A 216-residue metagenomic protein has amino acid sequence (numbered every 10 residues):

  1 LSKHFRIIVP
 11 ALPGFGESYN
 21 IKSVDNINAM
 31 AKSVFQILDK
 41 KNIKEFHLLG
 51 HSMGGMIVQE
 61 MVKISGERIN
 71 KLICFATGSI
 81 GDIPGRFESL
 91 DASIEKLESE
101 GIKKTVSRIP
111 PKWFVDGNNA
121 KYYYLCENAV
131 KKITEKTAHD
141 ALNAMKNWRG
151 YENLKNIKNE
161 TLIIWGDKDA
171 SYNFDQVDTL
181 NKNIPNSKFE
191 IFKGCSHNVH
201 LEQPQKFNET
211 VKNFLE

Functional and structural regions predicted by a protein language model:
S2-L49, E209: Active-site loop/oxyanion-hole signature of alpha/beta-hydrolase fold enzymes
L12-G16, S79, S196-V199: Alpha/beta-hydrolase active-site loop signature
G50-G54, V58: Gly/Ala-rich beta-loop-alpha elbow adjacent to hydrolase catalytic centers
Q59-I64, I69-E100, K104: Flexible "cap/lid" loop of the alpha/beta hydrolase fold
D82-E88, S99-N156: Conserved alpha/beta-hydrolase catalytic His-Asp/Glu region
I157, I163-W165, D169: Short beta-strand/loop motif that positions the catalytic acidic residue of the alpha/beta-hydrolase fold
A170-Q176: Conserved alpha/beta-hydrolase "acid-adjacent" motif
C195-N208: Catalytic histidine-centered segment of alpha/beta-hydrolase-like enzymes
